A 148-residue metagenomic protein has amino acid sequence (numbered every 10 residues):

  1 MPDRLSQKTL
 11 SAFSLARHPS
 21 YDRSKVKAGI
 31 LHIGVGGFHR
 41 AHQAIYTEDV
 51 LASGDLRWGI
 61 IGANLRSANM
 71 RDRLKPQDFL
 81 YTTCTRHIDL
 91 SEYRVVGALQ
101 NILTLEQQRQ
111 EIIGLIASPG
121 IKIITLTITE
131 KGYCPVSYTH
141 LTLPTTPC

Functional and structural regions predicted by a protein language model:
M1-P2, K27-G34, L90-V96: A generic short-segment signal for beta-strand/edge and adjacent turn/coil regions
P2-D22: N-terminal regions that are enriched for targeting/export leaders and immediately downstream pro/stem segments
A16-H18, H42-V50, L103-L115: Short alpha-helical segments and helix-capping/turn motifs at coil-helix boundaries
P19-D72, Y133: Internal mixed beta-strand/loop scaffold within catalytic domains of large alpha/beta enzymes
Y46-D49, K75-F79, L141: Short secondary-structure boundary/capping segments
I60-S137: Glycine-rich nucleotide/cofactor/substrate-binding loop typically near the N-terminus or early in the first domain
T139-T145: Conserved small/polar residues in nucleotide/adenosyl-binding loops
